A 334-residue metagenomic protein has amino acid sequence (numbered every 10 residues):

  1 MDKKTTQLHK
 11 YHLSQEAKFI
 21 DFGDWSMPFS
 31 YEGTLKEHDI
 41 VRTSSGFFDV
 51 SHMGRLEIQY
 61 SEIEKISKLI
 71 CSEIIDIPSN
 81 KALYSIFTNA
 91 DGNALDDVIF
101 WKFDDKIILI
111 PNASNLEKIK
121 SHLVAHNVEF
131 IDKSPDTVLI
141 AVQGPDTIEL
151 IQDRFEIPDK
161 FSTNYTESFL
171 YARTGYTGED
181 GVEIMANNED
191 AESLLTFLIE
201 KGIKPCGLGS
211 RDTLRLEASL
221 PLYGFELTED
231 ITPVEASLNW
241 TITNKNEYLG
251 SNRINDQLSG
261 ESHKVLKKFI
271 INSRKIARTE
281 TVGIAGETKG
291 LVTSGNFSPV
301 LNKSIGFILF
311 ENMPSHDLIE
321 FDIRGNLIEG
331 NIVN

Functional and structural regions predicted by a protein language model:
M1-T88, N93, G209: Acidic, proline/glycine-enriched N-terminal capping motif
T5-H9, I20, S26-F29, V128-E261: Glycine-rich, acidic
T43-G46, V50, L95-D104, I131-K133 (+1 more regions): Residues forming anionic-ligand binding surfaces in small-molecule and nucleic-acid pockets of primarily soluble enzymes
G46-I70, P135-L150, E261-I271: Short glycine-/aliphatic-rich beta-strand segments at the starts of folded cytosolic domains
S61, N112-E117, P145-I148, A186-E192 (+1 more regions): Helix N-cap motif at beta-to-alpha junctions
C71-I75, V124-I131, I157-D159, L198-G207 (+2 more regions): A common structural junction motif
W101, K106, N112-S114, L123: Well-ordered alpha/beta subsegment
I231-S237, T241-N334: Glycine-rich, small/acidic residue-mixed loop/short-helix segments
